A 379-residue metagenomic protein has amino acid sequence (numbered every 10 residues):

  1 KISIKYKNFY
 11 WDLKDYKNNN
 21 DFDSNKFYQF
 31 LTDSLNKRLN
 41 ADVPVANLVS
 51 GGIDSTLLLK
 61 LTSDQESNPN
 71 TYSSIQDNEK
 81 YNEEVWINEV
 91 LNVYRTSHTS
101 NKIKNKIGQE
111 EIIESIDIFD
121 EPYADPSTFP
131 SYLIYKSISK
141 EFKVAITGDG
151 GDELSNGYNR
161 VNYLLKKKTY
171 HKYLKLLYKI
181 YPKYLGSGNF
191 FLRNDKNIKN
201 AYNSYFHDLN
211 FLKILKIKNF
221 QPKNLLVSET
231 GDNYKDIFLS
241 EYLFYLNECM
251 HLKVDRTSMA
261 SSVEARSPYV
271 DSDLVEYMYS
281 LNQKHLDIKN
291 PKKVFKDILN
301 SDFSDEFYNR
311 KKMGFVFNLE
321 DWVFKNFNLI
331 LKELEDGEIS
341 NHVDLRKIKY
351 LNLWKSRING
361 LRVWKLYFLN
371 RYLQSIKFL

Functional and structural regions predicted by a protein language model:
K1-N19: N-terminal segments that mediate ammonia production and transfer in glutamine-dependent amidotransferase systems
L13-P222, R256-F303, Y372-L379: ATP-dependent adenylate-handling active sites, centered on carboxylate activation for C-N bond formation
D21-V45, F303, K311, N318-L379: Peripheral terminal appendages
S228-D236, S258-S261, H285-D287, L345-I358: Short, solvent-exposed helix-loop connector elements
Y242-M250: Core structural elements
K292-I298, K311-E320: Polar, surface-exposed loop/tail segments that function as active-site lids or cofactor/substrate-recognition elements
